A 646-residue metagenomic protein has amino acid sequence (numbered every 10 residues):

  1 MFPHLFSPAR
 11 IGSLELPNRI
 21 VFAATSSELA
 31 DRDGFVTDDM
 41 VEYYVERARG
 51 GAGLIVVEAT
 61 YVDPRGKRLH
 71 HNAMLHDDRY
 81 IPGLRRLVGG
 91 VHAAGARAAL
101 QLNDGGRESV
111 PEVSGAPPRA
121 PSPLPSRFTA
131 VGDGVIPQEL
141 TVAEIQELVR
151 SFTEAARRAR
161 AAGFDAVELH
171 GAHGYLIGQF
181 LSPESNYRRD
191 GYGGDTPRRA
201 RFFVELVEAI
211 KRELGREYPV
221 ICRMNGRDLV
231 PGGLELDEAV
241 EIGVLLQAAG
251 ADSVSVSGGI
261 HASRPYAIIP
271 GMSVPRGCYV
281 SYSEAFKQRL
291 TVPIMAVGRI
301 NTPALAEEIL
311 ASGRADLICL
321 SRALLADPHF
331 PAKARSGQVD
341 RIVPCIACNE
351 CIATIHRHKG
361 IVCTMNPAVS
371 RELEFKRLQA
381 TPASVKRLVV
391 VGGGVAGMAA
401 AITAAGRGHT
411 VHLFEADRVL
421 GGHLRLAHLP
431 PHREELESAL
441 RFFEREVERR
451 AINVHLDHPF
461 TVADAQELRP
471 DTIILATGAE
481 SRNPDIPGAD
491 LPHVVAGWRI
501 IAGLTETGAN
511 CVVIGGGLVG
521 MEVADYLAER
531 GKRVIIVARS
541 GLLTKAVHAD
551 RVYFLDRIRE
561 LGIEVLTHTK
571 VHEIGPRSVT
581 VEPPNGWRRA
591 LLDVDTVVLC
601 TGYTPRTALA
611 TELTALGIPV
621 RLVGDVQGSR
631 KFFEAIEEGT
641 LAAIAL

Functional and structural regions predicted by a protein language model:
M1-V391, V395, A400-G406, T410-V411 (+1 more regions): Flavin-dependent oxidoreductase catalytic cores
T60, N103-G105, G171-G174, N186 (+8 more regions): Short, ordered loop/turn segments at secondary-structure junctions
A96, Y218, V292, P470 (+3 more regions): A short helix->loop->beta-strand "cap" motif at the edges of active sites that frequently abuts
V254, F286, I309, S321 (+8 more regions): Hydrophobic, well-ordered secondary-structure elements that form the walls of internal hydrophobic environments
S257, V297, N366, D457-P459 (+4 more regions): Conserved beta-strand termini and adjacent loop/short-helix elements that scaffold enzyme active sites in alpha/beta
L290, G313-R314, R450, D490 (+3 more regions): Short, structured coil segments at secondary-structure junctions
P382-A416, L420, L456-R469, A476-H493 (+2 more regions): Rossmann-like dinucleotide/flavin-binding elements
T410-R450, Y526-V571, Q627-R630: Rossmann-like dinucleotide-binding cores of NAD(P)H-dependent redox enzymes
